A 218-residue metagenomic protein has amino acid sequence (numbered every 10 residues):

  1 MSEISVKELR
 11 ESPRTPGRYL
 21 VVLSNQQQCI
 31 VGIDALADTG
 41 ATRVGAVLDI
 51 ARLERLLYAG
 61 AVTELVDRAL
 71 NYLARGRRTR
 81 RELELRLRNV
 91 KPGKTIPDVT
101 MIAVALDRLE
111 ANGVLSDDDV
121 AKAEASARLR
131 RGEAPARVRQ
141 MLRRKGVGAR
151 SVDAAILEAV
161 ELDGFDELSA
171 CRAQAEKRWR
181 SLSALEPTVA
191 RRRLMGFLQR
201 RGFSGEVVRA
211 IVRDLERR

Functional and structural regions predicted by a protein language model:
M1-R218: An alpha-helical, amphipathic repeat domain used for nucleic-acid recognition, typified by the mTERF helical solenoid
